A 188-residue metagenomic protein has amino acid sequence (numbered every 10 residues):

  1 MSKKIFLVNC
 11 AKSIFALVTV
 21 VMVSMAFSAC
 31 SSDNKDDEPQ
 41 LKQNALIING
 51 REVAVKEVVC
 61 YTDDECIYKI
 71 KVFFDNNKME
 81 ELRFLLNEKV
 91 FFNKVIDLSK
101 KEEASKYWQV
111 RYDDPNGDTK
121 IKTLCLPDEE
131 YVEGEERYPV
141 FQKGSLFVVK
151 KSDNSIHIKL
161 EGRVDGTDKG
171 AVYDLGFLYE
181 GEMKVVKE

Functional and structural regions predicted by a protein language model:
M1-S28: Sec-dependent bacterial lipoprotein signal peptides
V23-E52, V185-E188: Bacterial Sec-dependent N-terminal signal peptides
P39-Q43, A54, S145-F147, H157: Surface-exposed, beta-sheet-biased, low-hydrophobicity segments with strongly acidic/polar composition
L46, V53, E80-L82, A171-G181: Short beta-strand segments
R51-D63: N-terminal targeting signals for Sec/Tat export/insertion, comprising classic cleavable signal peptides
T62-K151: Surface-exposed helix/loop patches within compact recognition domains
F147-E188: C-terminal or internal capping secondary-structure element at the end of a domain, subdomain, or sheet
